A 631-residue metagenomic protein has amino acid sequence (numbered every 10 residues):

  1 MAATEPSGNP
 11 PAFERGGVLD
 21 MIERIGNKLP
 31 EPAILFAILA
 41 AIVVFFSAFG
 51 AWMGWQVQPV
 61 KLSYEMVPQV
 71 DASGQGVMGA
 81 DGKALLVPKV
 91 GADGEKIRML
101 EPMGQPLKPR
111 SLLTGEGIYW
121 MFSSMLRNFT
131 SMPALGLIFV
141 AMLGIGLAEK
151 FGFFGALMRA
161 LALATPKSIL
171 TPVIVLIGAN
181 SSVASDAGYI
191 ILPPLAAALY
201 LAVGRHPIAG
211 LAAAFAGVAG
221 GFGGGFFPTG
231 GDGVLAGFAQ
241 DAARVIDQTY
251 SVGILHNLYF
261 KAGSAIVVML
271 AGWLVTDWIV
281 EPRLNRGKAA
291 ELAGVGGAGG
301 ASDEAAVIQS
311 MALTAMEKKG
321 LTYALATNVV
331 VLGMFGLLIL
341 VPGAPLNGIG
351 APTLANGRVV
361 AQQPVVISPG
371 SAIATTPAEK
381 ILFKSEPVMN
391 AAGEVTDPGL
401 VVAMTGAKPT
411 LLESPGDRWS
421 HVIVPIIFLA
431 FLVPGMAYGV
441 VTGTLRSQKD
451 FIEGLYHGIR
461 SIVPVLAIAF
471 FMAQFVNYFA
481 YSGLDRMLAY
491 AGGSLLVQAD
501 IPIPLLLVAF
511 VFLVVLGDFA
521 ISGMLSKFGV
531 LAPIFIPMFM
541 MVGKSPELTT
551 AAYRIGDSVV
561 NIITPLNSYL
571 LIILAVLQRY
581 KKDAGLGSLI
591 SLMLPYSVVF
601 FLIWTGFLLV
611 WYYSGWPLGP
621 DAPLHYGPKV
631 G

Functional and structural regions predicted by a protein language model:
M1-L143, A148-K150, N257-F471, P595-F601 (+1 more regions): Hydrophobic transmembrane alpha-helices of multi-pass small-molecule transporters
D20-N27, R127, A156-L163, A197-A202 (+4 more regions): Short amphipathic alpha-helical coupling elements at transmembrane boundaries
E23-N27, P193-K288, T314-T322, A552-R554 (+3 more regions): Membrane-core helix-loop-helix motifs of multi-pass transport proteins
I25-A33, M125-M132, L161-S168, N180-V183 (+8 more regions): Loop-to-transmembrane-helix entry motif
L137-M142, P166-A197, L466-M472, Q498-P537 (+2 more regions): Hydrophobic alpha-helical transmembrane segments of multi-pass integral membrane proteins, predominantly secondary
V140-K150, S168, I174-A187, G217-G225 (+4 more regions): Helix-loop-helix module between adjacent transmembrane segments
P228-L235, N347-G348, F470-A489, W611-G619: Extracellular/periplasmic helix-exit of transmembrane alpha-helices
A480-L505: Helix-loop-helix junctions that connect adjacent transmembrane helices in secondary transporters/permeases, recognized
